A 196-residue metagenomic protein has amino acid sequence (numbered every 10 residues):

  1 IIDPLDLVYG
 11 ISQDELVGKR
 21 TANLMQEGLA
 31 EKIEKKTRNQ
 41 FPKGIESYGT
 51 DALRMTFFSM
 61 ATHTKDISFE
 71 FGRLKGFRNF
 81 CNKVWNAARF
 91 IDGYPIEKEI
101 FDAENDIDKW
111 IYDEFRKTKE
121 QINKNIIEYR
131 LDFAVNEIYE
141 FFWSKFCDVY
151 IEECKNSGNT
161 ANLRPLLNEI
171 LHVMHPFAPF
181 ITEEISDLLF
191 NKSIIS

Functional and structural regions predicted by a protein language model:
I1-T50, T64-F77, I127-E128, D132: Conserved phosphate-binding loops in nucleotide/dinucleotide-binding enzymes
G44-S196: Helix-rich, typically C-terminal accessory recognition domains appended to large enzymatic cores
